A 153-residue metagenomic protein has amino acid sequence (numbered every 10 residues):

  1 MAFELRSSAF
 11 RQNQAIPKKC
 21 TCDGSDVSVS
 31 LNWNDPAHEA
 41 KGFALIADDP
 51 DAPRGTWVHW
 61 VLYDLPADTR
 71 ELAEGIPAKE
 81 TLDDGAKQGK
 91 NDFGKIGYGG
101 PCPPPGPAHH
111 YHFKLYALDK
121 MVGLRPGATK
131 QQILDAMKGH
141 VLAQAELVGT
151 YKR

Functional and structural regions predicted by a protein language model:
M1-R153: N-terminus-centered regions that define maturation/targeting leaders and the start of the first functional domain
